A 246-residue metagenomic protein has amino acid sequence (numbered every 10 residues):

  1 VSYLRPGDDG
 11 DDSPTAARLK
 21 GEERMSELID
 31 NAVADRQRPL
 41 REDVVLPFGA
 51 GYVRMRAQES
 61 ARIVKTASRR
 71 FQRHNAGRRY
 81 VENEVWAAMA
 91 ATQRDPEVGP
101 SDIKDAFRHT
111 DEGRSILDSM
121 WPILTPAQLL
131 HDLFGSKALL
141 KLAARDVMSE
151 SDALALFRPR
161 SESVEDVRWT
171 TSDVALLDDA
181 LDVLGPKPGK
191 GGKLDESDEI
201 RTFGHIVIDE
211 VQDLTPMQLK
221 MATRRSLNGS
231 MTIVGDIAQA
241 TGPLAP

Functional and structural regions predicted by a protein language model:
V1-K20, V174, D179-P188, E196-H205 (+1 more regions): Conserved helicase motor core of SF1/SF2 NTP-dependent helicases
P6-V64: Amphipathic alpha-helical blocks and their helix-capping loop/short-beta junctions
E23-D30, F71-V81, R225: Short, surface-exposed, charge-dense and proline/glycine-enriched linear segments
R38-H205, Q212-L219: Conserved helicase NTPase catalytic core signature
